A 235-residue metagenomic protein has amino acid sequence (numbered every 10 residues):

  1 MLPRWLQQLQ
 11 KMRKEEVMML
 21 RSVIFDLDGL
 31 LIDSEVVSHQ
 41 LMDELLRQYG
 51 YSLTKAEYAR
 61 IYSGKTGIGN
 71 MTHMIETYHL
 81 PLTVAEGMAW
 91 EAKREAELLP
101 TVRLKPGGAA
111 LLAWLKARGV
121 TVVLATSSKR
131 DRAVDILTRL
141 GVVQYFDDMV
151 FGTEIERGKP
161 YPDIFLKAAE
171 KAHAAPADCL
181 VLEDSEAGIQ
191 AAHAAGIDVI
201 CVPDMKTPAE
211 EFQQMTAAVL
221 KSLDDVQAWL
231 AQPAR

Functional and structural regions predicted by a protein language model:
L2-R13, M18-R21, A113-K116, K129-R235: Asp-based, Mg2+/Mn2+-dependent phosphohydrolase catalytic module
E16-R60: Active-site neighborhood of HAD-like aspartate-dependent phosphohydrolases
M19, E97-L124, R130, V134: Short, acidic loop-to-helix structural element flanking the phosphoryl-transfer center in phosphate-processing enzymes
D33-V36, Y58-K65, G69, L82 (+8 more regions): Residues at secondary-structure transition points
H39, D43, G67-T72, R130 (+1 more regions): An amphipathic alpha-helix signature
Y51, R118-V120, I197: Short phosphate-binding/catalytic loops that engage adenosine nucleotides
Y51-L53, L80, V142, H173-A174: Helix N-cap/coil-helix junction residues
G64-E95, W114-K116: A metal-dependent, Asp-based hydrolase signature
